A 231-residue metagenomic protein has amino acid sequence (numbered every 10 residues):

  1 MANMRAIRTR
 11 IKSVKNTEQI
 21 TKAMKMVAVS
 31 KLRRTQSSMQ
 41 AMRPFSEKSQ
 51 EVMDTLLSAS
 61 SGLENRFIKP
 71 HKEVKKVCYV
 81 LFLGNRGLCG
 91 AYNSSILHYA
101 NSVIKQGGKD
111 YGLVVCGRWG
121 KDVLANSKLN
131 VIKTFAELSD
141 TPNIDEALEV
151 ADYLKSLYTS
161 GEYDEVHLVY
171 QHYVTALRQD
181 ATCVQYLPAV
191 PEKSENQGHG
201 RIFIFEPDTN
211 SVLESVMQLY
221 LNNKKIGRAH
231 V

Functional and structural regions predicted by a protein language model:
M1-R228: C-terminal beta-strand-loop-alpha-helix "lid" module of Rossmann-like NAD(P)-dependent dehydrogenases
